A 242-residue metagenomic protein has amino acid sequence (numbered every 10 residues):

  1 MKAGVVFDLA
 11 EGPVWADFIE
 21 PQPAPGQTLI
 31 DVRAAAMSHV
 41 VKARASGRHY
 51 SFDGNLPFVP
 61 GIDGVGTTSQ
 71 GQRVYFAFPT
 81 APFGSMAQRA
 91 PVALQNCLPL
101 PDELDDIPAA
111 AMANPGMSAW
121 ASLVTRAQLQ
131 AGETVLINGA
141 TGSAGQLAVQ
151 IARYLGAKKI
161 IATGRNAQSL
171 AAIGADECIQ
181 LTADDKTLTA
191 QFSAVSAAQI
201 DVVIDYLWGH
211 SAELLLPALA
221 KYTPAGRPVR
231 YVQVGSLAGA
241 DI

Functional and structural regions predicted by a protein language model:
I19-M37, R48-G84, N96: Glycine-rich beta-strand-centered segment in the early N-terminal region that forms part of a ligand/cofactor-binding
I62-D63, V74-G139: NAD(P)H dinucleotide-binding glycine-rich loop of Rossmann-like/cofactor-binding domains, especially the beta1-alpha1
A87, G132, A175, Q199-I200 (+1 more regions): Local beta-strand N-terminus motif with an aromatic residue
L104, G142-S143, H210: Residue-level detector of alpha-helix initiation sites
M112-D184: Mid-domain Rossmann-like dinucleotide-binding core that forms the NAD(H)/NADP(H) cofactor-binding site
R153-P217, K221-Y222: Adenosine-nucleotide cofactor-binding segment
H210-I242: Glycine-rich phosphate-binding loop and adjacent beta-alpha segment of Rossmann(oid) nucleotide-cofactor-binding
